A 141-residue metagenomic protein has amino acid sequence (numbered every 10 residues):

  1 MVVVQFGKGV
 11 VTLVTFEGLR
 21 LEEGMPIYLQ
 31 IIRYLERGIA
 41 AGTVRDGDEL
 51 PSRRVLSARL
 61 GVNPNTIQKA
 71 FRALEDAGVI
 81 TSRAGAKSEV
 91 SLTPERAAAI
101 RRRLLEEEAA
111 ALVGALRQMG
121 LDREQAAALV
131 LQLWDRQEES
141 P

Functional and structural regions predicted by a protein language model:
M1-E49, V55, R103, E107 (+1 more regions): Extreme N-terminal segment that seeds HTH/winged-HTH DNA-binding domains in transcriptional regulators
E49-L50, V79-V90, P94-E95: Short, Lys/Arg-rich nucleic-acid/phosphate-binding segment
E49-L60, L74: A short alpha-helical element within helix-turn-helix/winged-helix DNA-binding domains across DNA-binding proteins
F71, A109: Short amphipathic alpha-helical/adjacent loop interface patches that line ligand and macromolecule-binding sites
R72-I80: Short, charge-rich, low-complexity alpha-helical interaction segments
S91-E107: A surface-exposed regulatory interaction patch that couples sensing to output across bacterial transport/metabolic
